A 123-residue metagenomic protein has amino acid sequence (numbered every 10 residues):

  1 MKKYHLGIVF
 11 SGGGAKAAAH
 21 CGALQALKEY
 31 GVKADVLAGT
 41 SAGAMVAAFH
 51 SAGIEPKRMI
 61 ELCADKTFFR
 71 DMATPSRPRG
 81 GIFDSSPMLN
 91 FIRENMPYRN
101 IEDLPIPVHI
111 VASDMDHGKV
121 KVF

Functional and structural regions predicted by a protein language model:
M1-K2, E102: Short, flexible hinge/linker loops that cap or flank conserved catalytic cores
K3-N95: Patatin-like phospholipase
S76-F123: Active-site-adjacent alpha/beta core region of enzyme catalytic domains
